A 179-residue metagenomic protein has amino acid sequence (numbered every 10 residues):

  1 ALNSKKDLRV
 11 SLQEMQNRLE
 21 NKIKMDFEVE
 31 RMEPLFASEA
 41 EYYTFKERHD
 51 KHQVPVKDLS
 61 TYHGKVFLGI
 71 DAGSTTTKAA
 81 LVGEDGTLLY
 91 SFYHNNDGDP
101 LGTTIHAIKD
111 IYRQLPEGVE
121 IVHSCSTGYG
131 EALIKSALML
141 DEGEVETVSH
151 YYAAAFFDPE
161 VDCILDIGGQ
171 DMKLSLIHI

Functional and structural regions predicted by a protein language model:
L2-K65, K173: Acidic, glycine/GT-rich loop-and beta-edge segments that sit at the periphery of enzyme/chaperone cores
F67-D71, V122-C125, D162-L165: Short glycine-aspartate micro-motif
I70-D110: Short glycine-rich, Thr/Ser-proximal phosphate-binding strand/loop in the N-terminal lobe of ATP-dependent enzymes
I70-T75, G128-Y129, I167-D171: A short acidic Gly-Thr/Ser loop motif
L101, I105-I108, C125-I134, E146-T147 (+1 more regions): Phosphate- and other anionic-substrate recognition elements at nucleic-acid/protein interfaces
I108-V122: Phosphate/pyrophosphate-binding loops at sites that engage ATP/ADP/AMP, CoA/4′-phosphopantetheine, polyphosphate
F156-F157: Phosphate/diphosphate-binding loops
I177-I179: Conserved small/polar residues in nucleotide/adenosyl-binding loops
